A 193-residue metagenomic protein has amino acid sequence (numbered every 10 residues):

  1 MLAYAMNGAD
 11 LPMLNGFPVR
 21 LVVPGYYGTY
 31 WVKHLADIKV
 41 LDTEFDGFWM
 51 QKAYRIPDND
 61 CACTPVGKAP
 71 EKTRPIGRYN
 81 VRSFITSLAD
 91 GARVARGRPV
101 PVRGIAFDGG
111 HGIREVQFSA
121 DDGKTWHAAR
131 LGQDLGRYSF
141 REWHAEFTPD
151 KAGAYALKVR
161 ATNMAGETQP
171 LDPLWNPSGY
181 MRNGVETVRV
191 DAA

Functional and structural regions predicted by a protein language model:
M1-A193: Extended, aromatic/histidine-rich regions of cofactor-dependent oxidoreductases associated with respiratory
